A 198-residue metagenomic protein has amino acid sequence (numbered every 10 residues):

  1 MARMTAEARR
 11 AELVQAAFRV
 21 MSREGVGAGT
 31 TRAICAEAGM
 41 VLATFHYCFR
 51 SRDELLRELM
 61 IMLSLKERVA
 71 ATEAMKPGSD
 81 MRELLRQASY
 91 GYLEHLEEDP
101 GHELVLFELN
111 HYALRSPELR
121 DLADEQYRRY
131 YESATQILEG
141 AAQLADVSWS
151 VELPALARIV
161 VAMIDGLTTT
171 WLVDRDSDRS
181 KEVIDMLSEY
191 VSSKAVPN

Functional and structural regions predicted by a protein language model:
M1-A8, R19, A142, P197-N198: N-terminal intrinsically disordered/low-complexity leader segments
R9-E12, A16-E58: Helix-turn-helix
F49, E94, E108-R115: Short helix-capping/turn signature of helix-turn-helix
E58, T72-H102, L153-V160: Hydrophobic alpha-helical connector segments
I61-E67: Short, basic, alpha-helical segments at the C-terminal edge of helix-turn-helix-like DNA-binding modules
E73, E98-V105, P117-Q143, D185: Amphipathic alpha-helical packing segments from all-alpha helical-bundle domains
D121-Q126, Q143-I159: All-alpha amphipathic helical-bundle segments outside canonical DNA-binding/catalytic cores that form hydrophobic
Y131-G140, M163, T169-N198: C-terminal peripheral helix-coil segments that are non-catalytic and often amphipathic
